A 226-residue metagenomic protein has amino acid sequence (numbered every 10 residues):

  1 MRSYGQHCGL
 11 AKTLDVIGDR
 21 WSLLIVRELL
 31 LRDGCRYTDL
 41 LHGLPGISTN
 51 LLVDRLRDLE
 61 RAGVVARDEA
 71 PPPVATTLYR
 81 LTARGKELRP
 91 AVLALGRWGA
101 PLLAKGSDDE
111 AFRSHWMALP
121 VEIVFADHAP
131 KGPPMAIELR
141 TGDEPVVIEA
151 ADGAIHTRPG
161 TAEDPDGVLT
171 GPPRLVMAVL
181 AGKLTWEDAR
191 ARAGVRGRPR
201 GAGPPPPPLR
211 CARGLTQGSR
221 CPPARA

Functional and structural regions predicted by a protein language model:
M1-Q6: N-terminal intrinsically disordered/low-complexity leader segments
C8-I47: N-terminal helix-turn-helix DNA-binding core of bacterial DNA-binding proteins
G18, P71-A94: Basic, amphipathic "hinge/linker" alpha-helix immediately C-terminal to the N-terminal HTH DNA-binding motif
L52-A62: Basic amphipathic alpha-helical segments that dock to polyanions
R84-V147, R200-S219: Acidic, aliphatic-rich amphipathic alpha-helical segments
A162-C221: C-terminal interaction segments
